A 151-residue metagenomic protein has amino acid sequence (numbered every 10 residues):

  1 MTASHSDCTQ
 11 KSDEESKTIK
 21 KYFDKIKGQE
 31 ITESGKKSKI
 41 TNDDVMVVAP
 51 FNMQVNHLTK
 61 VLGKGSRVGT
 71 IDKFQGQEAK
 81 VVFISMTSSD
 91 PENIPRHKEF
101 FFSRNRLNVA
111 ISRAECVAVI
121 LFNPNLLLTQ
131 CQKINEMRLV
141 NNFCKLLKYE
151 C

Functional and structural regions predicted by a protein language model:
M1-K60: Conserved helicase/translocase motor-coupling segment
H5, N52-M53, K73, S88-S89 (+1 more regions): Conserved beta-strand elements of beta-rich interaction domains across eukaryotes, especially beta-propellers
T9, N56-L58, Q77-A79, D90-P95 (+1 more regions): Switch/connector loops and helix/strand junctions flanking conserved nucleotide-binding motifs in nucleotide-processing
E15, I19, R67, S103-R106: Amphipathic coiled-coil/heptad-repeat helices and related helical stalk/stem segments that mediate oligomerization
K37-K39, K73-F74, E99: Replace "in large, NTP-powered and nucleic-acid-processing enzymes" with "in large, NTP-powered factors and other
V48, F83-S85, I111, V119: Structural motif
L58-K64, V68-E92: Conserved motor-coupling elements within RecA-like helicase/translocase cores
P91-C151: Helicase C-terminal subdomain and adjacent C-terminal extension
